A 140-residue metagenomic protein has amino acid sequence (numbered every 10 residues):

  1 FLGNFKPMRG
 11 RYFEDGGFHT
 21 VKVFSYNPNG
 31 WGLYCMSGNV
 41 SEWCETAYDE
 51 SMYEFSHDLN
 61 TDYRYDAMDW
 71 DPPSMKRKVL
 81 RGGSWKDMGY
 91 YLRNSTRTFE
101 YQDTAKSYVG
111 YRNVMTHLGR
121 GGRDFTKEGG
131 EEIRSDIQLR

Functional and structural regions predicted by a protein language model:
F1-N94, G122-D124, E128-R134: Functional-site microenvironments in short loops/helix caps that host divalent-cation chemistry
G30, F99-Y101: Generic recognition of flexible, low-complexity loop/linker segments
K78-R81, R93, R97-F99, G110-M115: Short, cationic motifs built from Arg/Lys/His that form the positively charged side of catalytic pockets
S107-R123: Short, structured beta-strand segments at or near domain termini in extracellular proteins/domains
Y111, M115, G130, R134-D136: Intrinsically disordered, low-complexity regions
L139-R140: Short, solvent-exposed mixed-charge patches
